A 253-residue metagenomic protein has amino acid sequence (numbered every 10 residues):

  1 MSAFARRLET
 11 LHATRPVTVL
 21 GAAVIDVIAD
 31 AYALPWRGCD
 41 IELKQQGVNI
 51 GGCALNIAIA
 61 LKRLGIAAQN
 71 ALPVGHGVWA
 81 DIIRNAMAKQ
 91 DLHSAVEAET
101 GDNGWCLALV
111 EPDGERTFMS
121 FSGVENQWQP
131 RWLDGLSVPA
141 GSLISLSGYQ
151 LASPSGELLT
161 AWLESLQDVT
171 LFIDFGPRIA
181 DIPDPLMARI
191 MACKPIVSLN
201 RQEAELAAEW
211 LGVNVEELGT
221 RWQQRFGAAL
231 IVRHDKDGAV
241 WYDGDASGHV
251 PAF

Functional and structural regions predicted by a protein language model:
M1-P73, V78-I82, K89, P251: Glycine-rich phosphate/adenosyl-contacting loop at the front of the ribokinase-like
S2-A23, R84-A98, V110-F253: Ribokinase/PfkB-type carbohydrate-kinase core domain
G101-G104: Short acidic/glycine-enriched loop/turn segments that link adjacent beta-strands
